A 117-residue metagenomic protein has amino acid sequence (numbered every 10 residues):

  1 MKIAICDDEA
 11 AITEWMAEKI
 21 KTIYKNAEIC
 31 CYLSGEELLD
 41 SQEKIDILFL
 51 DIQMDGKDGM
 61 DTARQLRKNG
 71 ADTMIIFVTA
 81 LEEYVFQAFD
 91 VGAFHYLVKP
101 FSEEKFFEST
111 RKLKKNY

Functional and structural regions predicted by a protein language model:
M1-I3: Extreme N-terminal starter segment of soluble prokaryotic enzymes
I5, C31, F77-V78: Conserved SAM-binding loop
D7-D8, D51: Acidic active-site catalytic centers that drive phospho-/nucleotidyl reactions and related ester hydrolyses
E9-C30, K68: Two-component/phosphorelay signaling modules centered on CheY-like receiver
E14, D40, F86-Q87: Alpha-helical elements of the RecA-like P-loop NTPase motor core of helicases
E18, E36, R64: Active-site phosphate/pyrophosphate- and oxyanion-stabilizing loops and adjacent acidic/basic residues in soluble
C31-I47: Acidic, metal-coordinating helix/loop segments flanking the phosphotransfer/catalytic sites of two-component signaling
I45-Y117: CheY-like receiver
